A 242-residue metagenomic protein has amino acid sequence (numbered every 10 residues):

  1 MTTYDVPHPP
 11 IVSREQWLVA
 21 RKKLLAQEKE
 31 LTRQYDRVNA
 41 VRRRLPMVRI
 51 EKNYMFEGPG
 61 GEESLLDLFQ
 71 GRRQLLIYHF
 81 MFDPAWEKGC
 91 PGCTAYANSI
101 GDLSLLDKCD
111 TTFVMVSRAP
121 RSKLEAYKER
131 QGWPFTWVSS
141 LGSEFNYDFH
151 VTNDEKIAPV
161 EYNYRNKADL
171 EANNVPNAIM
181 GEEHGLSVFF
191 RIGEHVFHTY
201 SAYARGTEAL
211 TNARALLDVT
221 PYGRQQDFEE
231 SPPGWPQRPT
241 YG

Functional and structural regions predicted by a protein language model:
M1-C109, E125-G132, T136, S143-G242: Non-globular targeting/processing and membrane-anchoring segments
K108-L124: Catalytic nucleophile loop
S117, S139-L141: Short loop/edge segments at beta-strand edges and connector loops that shape dinucleotide/nucleotide cofactor-binding
